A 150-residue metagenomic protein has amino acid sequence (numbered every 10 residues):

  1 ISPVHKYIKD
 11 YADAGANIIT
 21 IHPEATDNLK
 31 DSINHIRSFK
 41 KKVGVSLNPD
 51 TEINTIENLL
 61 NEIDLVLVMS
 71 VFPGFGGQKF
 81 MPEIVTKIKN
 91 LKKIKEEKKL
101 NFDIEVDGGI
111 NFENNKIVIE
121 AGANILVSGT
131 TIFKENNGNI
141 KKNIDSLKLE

Functional and structural regions predicted by a protein language model:
I1: N-terminal glycine-rich "phosphate-gripper" loop used for MgATP/nucleotide binding and carboxylate activation
H5-D13, T51-I63, G108-L126: Catalytic cores of alpha/beta
K6-Y7, A16-D103: Conserved anion-binding
I8, K30, M81, K116 (+1 more regions): Conserved strand-to-helix beginnings and helix N-cap segments that scaffold or border functional pockets
I36, I119, F133-E150: C-terminal helical cap(s) of enzyme catalytic domains, especially alpha/beta-barrels
V45, V106, V127-S128: Hydrophobic residues in well-ordered beta-strands that form the structural core
F72-G74, G109-E113, I132-F133: Short Gly/Pro-enriched loop/turn and capping motifs at secondary-structure junctions
N124-S128, I132-K134: Acidic, Mg2+-coordinating phosphoryl-transfer loop and its flanking beta/alpha structural elements, shared across
